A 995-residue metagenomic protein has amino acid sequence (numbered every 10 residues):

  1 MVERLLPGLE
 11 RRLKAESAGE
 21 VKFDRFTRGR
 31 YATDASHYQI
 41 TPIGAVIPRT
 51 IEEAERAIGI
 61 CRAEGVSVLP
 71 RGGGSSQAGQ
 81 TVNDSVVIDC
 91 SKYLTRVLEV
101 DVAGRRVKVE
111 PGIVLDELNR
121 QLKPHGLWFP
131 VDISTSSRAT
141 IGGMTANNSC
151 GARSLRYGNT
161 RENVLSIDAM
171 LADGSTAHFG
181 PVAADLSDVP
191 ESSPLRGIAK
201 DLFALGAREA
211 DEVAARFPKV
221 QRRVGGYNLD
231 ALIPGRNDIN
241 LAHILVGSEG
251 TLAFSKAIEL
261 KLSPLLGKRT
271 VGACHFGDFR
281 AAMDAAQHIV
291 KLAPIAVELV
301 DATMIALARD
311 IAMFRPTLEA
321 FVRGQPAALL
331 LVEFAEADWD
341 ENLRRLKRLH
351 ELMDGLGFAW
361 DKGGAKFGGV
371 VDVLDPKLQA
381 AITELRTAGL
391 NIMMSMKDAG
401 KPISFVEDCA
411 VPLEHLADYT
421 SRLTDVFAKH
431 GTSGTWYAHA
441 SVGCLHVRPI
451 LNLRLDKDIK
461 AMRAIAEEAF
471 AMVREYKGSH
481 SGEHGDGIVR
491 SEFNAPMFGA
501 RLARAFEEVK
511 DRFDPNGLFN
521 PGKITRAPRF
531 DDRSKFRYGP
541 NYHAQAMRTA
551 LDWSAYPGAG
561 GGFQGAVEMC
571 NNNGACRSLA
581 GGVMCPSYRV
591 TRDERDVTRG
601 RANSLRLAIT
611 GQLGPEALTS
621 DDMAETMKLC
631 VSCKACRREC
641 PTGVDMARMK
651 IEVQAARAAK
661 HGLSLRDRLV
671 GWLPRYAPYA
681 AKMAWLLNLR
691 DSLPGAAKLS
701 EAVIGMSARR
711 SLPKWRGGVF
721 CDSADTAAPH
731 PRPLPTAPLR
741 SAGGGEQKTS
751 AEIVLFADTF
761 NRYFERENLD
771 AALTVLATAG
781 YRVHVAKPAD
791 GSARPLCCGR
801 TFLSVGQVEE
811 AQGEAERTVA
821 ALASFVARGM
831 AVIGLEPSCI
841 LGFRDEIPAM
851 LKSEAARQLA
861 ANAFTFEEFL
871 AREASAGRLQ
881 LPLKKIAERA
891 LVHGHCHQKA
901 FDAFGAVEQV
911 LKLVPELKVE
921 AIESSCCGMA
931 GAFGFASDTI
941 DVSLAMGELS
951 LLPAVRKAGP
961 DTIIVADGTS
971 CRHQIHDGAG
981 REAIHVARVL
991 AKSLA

Functional and structural regions predicted by a protein language model:
M1-A63, G73-R105, S134, Y157 (+5 more regions): N-terminal flexible segment immediately upstream of the FAD-binding catalytic core in FAD-dependent oxidoreductases
L13, S36-V68, V86, C90-T135 (+5 more regions): N-terminal glycine-rich flavin-associated loop
T27-R30, S76-G79, T135-G142, Q221-N228 (+17 more regions): A glycine-rich phosphate-binding loop feature that marks nucleotide/adenosyl-phosphate handling sites
S36, A146, S154-L385, S421 (+2 more regions): C-terminal substrate-binding/cap subdomain adjacent to the FAD-binding core in PCMH-type and related FAD-linked
E117, V189-I233, M353, F513-P586 (+5 more regions): Flexible inter-domain linker/hinge segments
I258-L265, M283, K291-G400, G434 (+8 more regions): Terminal amphipathic helices with adjacent charged low-complexity linkers/tails
S395, A399-G400, E475-H480, G487-L629 (+4 more regions): Ferredoxin-type iron-sulfur electron-transfer modules and their immediate structural context
D514, P521, P528, A647-P735 (+1 more regions): Iron-sulfur cluster-binding electron-transfer modules in prokaryotic oxidoreductases
